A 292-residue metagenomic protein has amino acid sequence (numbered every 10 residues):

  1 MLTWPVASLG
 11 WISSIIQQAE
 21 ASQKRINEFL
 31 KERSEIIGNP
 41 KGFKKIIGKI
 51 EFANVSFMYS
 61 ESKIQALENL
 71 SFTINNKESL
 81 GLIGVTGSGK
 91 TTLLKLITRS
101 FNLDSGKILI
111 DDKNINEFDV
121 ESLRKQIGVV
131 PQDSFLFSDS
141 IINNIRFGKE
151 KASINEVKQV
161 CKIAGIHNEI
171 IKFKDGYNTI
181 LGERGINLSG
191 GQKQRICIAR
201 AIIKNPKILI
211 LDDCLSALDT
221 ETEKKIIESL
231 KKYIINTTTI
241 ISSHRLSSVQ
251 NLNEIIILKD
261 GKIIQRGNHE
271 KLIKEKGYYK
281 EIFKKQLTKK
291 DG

Functional and structural regions predicted by a protein language model:
L2-F29: Cytosolic ends of transmembrane helices, especially the final helix of ABC transmembrane type-1 domains
W4, E32-E35, D175: Flexible, glycine-biased helix-capping/connector loops in cytosolic signal-transduction modules
E28, E35, R146: Conserved E/DxxT/N motif and adjacent residues on the DHp alpha2 helix of HisKA-family sensor histidine kinases
G38, K44-G292: ABC-type nucleotide-binding domain
